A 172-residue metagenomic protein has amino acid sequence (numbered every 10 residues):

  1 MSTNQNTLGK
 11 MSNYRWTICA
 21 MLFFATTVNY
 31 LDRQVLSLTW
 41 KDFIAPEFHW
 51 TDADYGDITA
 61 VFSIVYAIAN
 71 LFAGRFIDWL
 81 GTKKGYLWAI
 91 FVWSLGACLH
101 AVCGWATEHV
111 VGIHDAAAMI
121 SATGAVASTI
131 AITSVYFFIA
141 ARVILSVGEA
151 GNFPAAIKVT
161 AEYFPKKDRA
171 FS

Functional and structural regions predicted by a protein language model:
T17-D52, T107: Extracytoplasmic
L22-Y30, S63, A97, I113 (+2 more regions): Helical-face signature of the major facilitator-like transporter fold
Y30, Q34, A101, I130 (+2 more regions): Small-residue-rich segments within alpha-helical transmembrane domains of MFS-like 12-TM solute carriers
Q34, S63-L71, A150: Residue-level signature of mid-helix packing/kink "hotspots" within the transmembrane helices of 12-pass Major
D54, W88, D168-S172: Cytoplasmic loop-to-transmembrane helix junctions
A69-T82: Helix-to-loop junctions at the C-terminal end of transmembrane segments in multipass secondary transporters
F91-I132: C-terminal ends and interior cores of transmembrane alpha-helices in multi-pass membrane transporters/permeases
F137, A141-S172: Cytoplasmic helix-loop-helix junction between adjacent transmembrane helices in 12-TM secondary transporters
